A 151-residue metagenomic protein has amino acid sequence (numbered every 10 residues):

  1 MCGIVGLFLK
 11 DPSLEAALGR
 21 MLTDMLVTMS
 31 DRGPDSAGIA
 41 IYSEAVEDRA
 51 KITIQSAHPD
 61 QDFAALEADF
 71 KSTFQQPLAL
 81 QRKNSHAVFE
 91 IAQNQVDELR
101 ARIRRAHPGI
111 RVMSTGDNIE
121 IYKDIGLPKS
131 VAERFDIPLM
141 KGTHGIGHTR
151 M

Functional and structural regions predicted by a protein language model:
M1-M151: N-terminal glutamine amidotransferase
